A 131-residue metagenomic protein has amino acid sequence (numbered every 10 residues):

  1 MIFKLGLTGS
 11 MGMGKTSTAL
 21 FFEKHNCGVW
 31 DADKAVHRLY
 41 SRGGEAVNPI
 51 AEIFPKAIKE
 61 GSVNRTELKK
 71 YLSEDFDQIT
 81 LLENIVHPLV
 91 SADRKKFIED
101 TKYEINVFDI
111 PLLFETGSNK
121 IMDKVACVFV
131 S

Functional and structural regions predicted by a protein language model:
I2: Short coil/loop residues immediately preceding or within conserved phosphate-binding loops of NTP-utilizing enzyme
L5-L7: Hydrophobic anchor at the beta1->P-loop junction of P-loop NTPases
S10, F22: P-loop (Walker A) phosphate-binding loop of NTP-binding proteins
M13: ATP-binding Walker
T16: Walker A/P-loop
E23-A32, G44-E45: Post-Walker A helix-loop "phosphate-sensing" segment adjacent to the P-loop in P-loop NTPases
K34-Y103: ATP-dependent small-molecule kinase phosphotransfer cores that center on conserved nucleotide phosphate-binding segments
D93-D100, I105-S131: ATP-dependent NMP and nucleoside kinases share a basic, alpha-helical "lid"
